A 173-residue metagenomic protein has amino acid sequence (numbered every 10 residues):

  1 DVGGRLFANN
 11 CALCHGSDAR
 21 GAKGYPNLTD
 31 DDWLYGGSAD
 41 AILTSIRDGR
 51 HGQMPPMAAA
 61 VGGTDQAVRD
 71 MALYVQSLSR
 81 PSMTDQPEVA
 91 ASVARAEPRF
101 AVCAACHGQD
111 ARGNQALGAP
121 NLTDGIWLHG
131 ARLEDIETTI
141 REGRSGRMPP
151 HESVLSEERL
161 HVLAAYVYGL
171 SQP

Functional and structural regions predicted by a protein language model:
D1, Q172-P173: N-terminal export/targeting leaders of redox proteins
D1-S17, T44, D48, P87-G113 (+2 more regions): Sequence/structural segment immediately N-terminal to covalent heme-attachment motifs in c-type and related
K23, T29-R80, N114-Q172: Extracytoplasmic electron-transfer domains, predominantly the class I c-type cytochrome c fold
